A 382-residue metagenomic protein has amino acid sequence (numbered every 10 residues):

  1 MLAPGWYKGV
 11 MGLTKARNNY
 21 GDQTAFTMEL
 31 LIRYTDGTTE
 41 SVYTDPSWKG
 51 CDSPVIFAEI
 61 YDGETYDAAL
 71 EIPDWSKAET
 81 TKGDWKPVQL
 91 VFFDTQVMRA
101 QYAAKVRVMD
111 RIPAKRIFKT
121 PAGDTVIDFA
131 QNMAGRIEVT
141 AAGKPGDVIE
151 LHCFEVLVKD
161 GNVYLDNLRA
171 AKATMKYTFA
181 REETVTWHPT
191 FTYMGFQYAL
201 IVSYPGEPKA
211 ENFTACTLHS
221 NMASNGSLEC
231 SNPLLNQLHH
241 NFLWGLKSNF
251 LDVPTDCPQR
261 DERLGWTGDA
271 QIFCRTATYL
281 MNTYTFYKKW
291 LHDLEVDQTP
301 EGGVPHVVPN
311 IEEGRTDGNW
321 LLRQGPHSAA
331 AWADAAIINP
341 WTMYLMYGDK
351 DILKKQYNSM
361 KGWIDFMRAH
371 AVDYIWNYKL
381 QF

Functional and structural regions predicted by a protein language model:
M1-R260, G268-D269, T285-K288, E301 (+6 more regions): Extracellular/oxidizing-compartment recognition motifs
Y204, I272-T283, A335-I352: Well-ordered alpha-helical scaffold segments within catalytic/enzyme domains
N236-H239, L243, Y284-E295, I337 (+2 more regions): Hydrophobic core segments within long, regular secondary-structure runs in both alpha- and beta-rich folds
D261-Q271, N282, H327-I338, K355: Aromatic- and histidine-enriched alpha-helix N-cap/loop-to-helix transition segments that scaffold the rims
P309-G314, L321-T342, M346-G348: Charged, long alpha-helical assembly modules
